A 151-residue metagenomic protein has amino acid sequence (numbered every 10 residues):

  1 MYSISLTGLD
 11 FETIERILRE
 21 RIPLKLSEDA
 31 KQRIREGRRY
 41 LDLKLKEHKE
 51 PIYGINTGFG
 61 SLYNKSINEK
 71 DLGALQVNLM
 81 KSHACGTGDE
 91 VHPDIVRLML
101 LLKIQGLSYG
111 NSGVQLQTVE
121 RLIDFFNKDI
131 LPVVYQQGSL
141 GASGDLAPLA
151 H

Functional and structural regions predicted by a protein language model:
M1-H151: Conserved, well-structured ligand/cofactor-binding cores
